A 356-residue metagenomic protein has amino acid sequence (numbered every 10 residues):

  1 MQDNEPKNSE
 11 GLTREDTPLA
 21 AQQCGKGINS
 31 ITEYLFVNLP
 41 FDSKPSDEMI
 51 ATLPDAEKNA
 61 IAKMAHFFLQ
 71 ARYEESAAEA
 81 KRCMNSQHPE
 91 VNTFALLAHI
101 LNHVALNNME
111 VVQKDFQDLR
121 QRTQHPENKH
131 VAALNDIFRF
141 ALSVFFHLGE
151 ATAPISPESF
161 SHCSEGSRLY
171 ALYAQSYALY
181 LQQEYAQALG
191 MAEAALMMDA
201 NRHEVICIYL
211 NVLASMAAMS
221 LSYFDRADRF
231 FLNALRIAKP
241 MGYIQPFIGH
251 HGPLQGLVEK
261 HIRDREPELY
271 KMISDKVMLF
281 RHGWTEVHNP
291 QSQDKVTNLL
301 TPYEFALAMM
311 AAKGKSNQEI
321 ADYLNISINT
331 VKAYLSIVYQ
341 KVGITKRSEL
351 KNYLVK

Functional and structural regions predicted by a protein language model:
M1-Q87, V91-T93, M109, I244 (+3 more regions): Flexible inter-repeat linkers and adjacent short helices within tandem amphipathic alpha-helical repeat scaffolds
Q23-N38, E57-R72, N92-N108, V131-L148 (+3 more regions): Tandem amphipathic alpha-helical repeat scaffolds
N29-D47, A65-K81, V104-D118, S143-S156 (+2 more regions): Helix-turn-helix repeat elements of alpha-solenoid scaffolds
D47-A56, K81-N92, Q117-H130, I155-R168 (+2 more regions): Solenoid-like repeat scaffolds
A80, A98, A192, A308-A311: Small side chains
A141, G149-S156, S167-P302, Q318: Linker/hinge segments immediately adjacent to helix-turn-helix/homeobox DNA-binding domains
V287-S336, Q340-T345, K351-K356: Helix-turn-helix DNA-binding segment
